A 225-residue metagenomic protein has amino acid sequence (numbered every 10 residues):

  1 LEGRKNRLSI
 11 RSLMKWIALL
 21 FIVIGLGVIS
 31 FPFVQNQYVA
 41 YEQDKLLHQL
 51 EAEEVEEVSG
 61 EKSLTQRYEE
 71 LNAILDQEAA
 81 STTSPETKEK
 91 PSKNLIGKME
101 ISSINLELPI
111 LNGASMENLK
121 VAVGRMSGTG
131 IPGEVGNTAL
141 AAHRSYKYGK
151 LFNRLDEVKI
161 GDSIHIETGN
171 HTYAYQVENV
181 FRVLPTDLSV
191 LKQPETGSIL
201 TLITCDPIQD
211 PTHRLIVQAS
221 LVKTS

Functional and structural regions predicted by a protein language model:
L1-I10: N-terminal Lys/Arg-rich, disordered targeting/topogenic segments
I10-K15, F21-S225: Solvent-exposed, non-transmembrane regions of membrane-associated and secreted proteins
